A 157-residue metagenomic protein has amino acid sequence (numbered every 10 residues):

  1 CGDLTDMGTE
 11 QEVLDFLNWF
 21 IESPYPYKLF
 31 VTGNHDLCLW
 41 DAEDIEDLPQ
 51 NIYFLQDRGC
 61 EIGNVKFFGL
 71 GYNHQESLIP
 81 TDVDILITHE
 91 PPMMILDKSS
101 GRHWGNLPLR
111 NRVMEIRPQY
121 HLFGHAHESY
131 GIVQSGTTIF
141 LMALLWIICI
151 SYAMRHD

Functional and structural regions predicted by a protein language model:
C1-I62: Core catalytic region of metal-dependent phosphoesterases/phosphodiesterases, especially metallo-beta-lactamase-like
G2, K28, F67, L86-T88 (+2 more regions): Structural signal for hydrophobic/aromatic residues that build the beta-strand cores of folded beta-sheet domains
D3-T5, N34-D36, R58, L70-H74 (+3 more regions): Active-site metal-binding loops of divalent metal-dependent hydrolases
F16-I21, D44-E46, E76-S77, N106-M114 (+1 more regions): Short amphipathic alpha-helical segments and helix-helix/interface helices
L29, M93-D157: Conserved beta-sheet core of the metallophosphoesterase superfamily
F30, Q50-Y53, I62-H103: Active-site-proximal loop/helix segment associated with metal-binding centers of metalloenzymes
I45-P49, E61-N64, E76-D82, Y130-T137 (+1 more regions): Short loop/helix-cap segments at secondary-structure boundaries that form the rim of catalytic
